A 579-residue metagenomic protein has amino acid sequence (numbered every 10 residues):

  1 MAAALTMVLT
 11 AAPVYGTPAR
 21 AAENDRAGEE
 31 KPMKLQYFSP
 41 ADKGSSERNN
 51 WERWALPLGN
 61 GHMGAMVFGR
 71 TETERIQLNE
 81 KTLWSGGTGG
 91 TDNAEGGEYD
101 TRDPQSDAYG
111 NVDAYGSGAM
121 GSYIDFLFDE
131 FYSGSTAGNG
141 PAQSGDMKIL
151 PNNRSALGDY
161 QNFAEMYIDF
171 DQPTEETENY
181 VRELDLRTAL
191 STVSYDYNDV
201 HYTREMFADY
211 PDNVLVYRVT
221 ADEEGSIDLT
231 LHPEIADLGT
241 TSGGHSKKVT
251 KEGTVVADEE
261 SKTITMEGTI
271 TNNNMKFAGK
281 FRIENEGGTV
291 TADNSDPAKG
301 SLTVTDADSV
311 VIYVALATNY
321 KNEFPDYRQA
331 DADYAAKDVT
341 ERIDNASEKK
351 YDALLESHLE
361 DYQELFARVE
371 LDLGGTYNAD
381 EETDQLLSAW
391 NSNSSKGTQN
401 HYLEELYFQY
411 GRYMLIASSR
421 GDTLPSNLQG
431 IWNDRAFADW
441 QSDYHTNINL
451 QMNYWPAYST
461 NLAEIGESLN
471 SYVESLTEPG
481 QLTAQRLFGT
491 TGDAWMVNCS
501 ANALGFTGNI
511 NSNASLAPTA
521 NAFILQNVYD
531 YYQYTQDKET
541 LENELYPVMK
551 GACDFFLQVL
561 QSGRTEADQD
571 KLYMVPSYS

Functional and structural regions predicted by a protein language model:
A2-A12: Bacterial N-terminal signal peptides
T10-E23: Sec-dependent signal peptide cleavage junction
A22-S512, D530-Y532, K550-D554, E566-Q569: Aromatic-residue-lined binding/catalytic grooves and analogous aromatic/hydrophobic interfacial grooves in multimeric
H401, D443, A514-N521, E542 (+1 more regions): Amphipathic, non-membrane alpha-helical segments in soluble helical-bundle scaffolds
N449, A517-Y531, L545-Q558: Extended, hydrophobic alpha-helical segments in both membrane/secreted and soluble proteins
D537-K538: Short loop-to-helix capping motifs
F555-S579: Acidic/histidine-rich catalytic neighborhood
